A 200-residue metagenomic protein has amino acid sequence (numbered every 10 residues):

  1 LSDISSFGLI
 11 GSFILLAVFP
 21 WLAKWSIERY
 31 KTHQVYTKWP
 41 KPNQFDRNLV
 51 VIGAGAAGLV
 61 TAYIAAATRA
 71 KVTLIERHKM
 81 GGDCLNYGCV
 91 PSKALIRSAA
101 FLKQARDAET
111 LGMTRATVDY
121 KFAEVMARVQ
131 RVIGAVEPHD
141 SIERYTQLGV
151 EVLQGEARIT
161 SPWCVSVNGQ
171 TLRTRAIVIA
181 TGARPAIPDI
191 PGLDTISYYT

Functional and structural regions predicted by a protein language model:
S2-R29: Terminal signal-anchor or tail-anchor transmembrane helices that tether membrane-associated enzymes to cellular
F19-K41, F45-R47, I64-A70, I75-T200: Glycine-rich flavin
G53-A56, R77-H78: Glycine-rich Rossmann-fold phosphate-binding loop(s) that bind the pyrophosphate of adenine dinucleotide cofactors
L59: Residues forming the Rossmann-fold NAD(P)(H) cofactor-binding site
